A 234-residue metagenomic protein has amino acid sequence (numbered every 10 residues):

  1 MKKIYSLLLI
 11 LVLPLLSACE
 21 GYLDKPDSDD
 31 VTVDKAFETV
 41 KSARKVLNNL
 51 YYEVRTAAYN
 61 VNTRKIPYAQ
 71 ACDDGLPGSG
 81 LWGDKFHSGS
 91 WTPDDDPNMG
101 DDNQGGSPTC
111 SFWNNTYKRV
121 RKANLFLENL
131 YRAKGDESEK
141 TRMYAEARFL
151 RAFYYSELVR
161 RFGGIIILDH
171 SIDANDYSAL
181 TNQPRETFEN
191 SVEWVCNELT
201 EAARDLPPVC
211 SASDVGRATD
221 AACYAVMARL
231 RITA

Functional and structural regions predicted by a protein language model:
M1-S28: Bacterial Sec-dependent N-terminal signal peptides
C19-Q70: Membrane-proximal, proline-rich intrinsically disordered regions
R44, Y52-A58, W82-F162, N182-E193 (+1 more regions): Conserved, well-structured interaction surfaces
Y155, G164, L168, S213-A225: Aromatic-lined, polymer-binding surfaces characteristic of secreted/periplasmic polysaccharide-degrading enzymes
V159-R160, I166, T233: Short coil/turn linking the two alpha-helices of tandem helical-hairpin repeats
L168-D176: Short, conserved phosphate-binding/catalytic loop or strand-edge motifs used in phosphoryl-/nucleotidyl-transfer
